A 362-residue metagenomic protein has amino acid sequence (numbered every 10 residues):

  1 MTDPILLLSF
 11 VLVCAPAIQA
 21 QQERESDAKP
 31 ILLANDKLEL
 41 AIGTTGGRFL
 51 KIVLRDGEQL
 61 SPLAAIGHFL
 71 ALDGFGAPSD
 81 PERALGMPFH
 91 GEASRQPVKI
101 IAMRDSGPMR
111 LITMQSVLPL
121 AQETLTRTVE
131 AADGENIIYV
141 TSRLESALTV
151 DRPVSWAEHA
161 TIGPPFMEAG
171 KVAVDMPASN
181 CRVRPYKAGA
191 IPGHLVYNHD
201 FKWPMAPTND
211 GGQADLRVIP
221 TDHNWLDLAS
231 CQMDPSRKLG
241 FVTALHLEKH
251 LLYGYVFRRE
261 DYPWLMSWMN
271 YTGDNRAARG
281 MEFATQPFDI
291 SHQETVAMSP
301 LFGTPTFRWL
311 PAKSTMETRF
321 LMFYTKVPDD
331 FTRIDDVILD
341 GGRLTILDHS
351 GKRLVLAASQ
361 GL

Functional and structural regions predicted by a protein language model:
P4-A15: Bacterial N-terminal signal peptides
Q21-Y139, A147-L362: Surface-exposed acidic/polar loop and edge beta-strand patches at domain peripheries
